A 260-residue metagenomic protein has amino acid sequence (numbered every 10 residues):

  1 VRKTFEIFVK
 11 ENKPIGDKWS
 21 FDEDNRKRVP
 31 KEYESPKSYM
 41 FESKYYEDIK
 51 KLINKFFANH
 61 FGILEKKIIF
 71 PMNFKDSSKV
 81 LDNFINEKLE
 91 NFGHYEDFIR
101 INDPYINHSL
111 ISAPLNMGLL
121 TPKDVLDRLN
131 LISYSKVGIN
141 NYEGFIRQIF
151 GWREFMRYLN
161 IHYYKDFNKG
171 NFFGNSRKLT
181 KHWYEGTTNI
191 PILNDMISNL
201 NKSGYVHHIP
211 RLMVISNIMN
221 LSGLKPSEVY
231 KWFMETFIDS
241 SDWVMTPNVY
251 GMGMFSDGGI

Functional and structural regions predicted by a protein language model:
V1-F70: Beta-rich, aromatic/charged-enriched effector core domains that present basic-aromatic interfaces for binding
V1-T4, N73-S77, T121, G138 (+1 more regions): General structural signal for secondary-structure boundaries
T4-F8, L52-F56, V80-K88, R128 (+2 more regions): Residues that form generic nucleotide/phosphate-binding pockets
L52-I53, E96-F98, E185-G186: Short, flexible segments with low predicted structural confidence
N59-H60, N102-I106, H207-R211: Short acidic alpha-helix initiation/capping motifs at coil-to-helix transition points, especially at protein N-termini
I69, N73, T188: Catalytic cores of large soluble enzymes that bind and process phosphate-bearing ligands
M72-L115, L119, K123-Y134: Segments forming glycine/polar-rich beta-alpha architectures that bind adenosine-containing cofactors
L110, L115, L120-I260: Active-site-proximal binding-pocket segments
